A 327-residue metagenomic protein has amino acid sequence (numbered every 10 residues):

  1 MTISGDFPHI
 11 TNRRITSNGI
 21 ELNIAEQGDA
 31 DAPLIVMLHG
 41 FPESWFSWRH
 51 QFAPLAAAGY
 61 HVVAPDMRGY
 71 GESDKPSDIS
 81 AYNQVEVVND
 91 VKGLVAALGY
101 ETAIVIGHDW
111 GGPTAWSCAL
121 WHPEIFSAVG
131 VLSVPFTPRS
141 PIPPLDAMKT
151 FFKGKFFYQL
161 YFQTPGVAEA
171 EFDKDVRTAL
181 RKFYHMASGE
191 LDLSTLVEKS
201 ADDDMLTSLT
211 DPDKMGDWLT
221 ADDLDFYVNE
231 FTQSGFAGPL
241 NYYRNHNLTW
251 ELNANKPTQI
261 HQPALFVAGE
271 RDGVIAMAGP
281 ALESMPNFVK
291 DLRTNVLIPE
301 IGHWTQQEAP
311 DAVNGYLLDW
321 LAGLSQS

Functional and structural regions predicted by a protein language model:
T2-R13, E21-L22, Q27, L34 (+2 more regions): Flexible "cap/lid" subdomain of the alpha/beta-hydrolase fold that forms the substrate-access gate
N12-R14, V62-A64, N295-L297: Conserved beta-strand scaffold positions in the cores of enzyme catalytic domains, especially in NTP/NDP-utilizing
E26-D74: Conserved HGGG/HGGXW glycine-rich cap/lid loop of the alpha/beta-hydrolase fold
F41, W45-W48, W110, W116 (+2 more regions): Signature tryptophan residues that serve as conserved aromatic anchors
R49, W116-L120, N314-G315: Short, hydrophobic alpha-helix immediately C-terminal to the catalytic nucleophile
L292-S327: Catalytic active-site module of serine/aspartate enzymes centered on a nucleophile-bearing elbow/loop
